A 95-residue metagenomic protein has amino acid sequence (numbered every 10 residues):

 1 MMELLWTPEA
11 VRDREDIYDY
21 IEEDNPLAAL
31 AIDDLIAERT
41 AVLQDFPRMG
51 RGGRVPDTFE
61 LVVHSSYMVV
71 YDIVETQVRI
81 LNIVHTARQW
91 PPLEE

Functional and structural regions predicted by a protein language model:
M1-T58, V74, L93-E95: Basic, Lys/Arg-enriched alpha-helical interface segments
Y67-M68, D72-E95: Enriched for short, Lys/Arg-rich terminal
